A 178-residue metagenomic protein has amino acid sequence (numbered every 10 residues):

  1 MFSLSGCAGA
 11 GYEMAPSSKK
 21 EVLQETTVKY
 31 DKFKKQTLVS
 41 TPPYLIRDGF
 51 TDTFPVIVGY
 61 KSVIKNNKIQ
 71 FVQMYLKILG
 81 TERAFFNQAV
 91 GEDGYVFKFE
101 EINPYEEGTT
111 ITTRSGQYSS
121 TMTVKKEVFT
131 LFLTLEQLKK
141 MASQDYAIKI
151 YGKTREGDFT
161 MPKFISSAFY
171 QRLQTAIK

Functional and structural regions predicted by a protein language model:
S5-L23: Bacterial Sec signal peptide processing site at the extreme N-terminus
T27-K61: Post-signal-peptide N-terminal segment of Sec-exported extracytoplasmic proteins
P43-I46, P55-V63, E100-T112, G116: Short amphipathic beta-strand and strand-loop transition segments with alternating hydrophobic
T53-F54, G59, F85-E92, S143-I150: Extended Gly/Ser/Thr-rich low-complexity repeat segments, especially those forming or decorating extracellular
V56-F86: Short, surface-exposed binding/anchoring microloops in extracellular/periplasmic proteins
T81-I111: Extended low-complexity, serine/threonine- and proline-enriched intrinsically disordered segments
P104, I111-K178: Internal interaction segment
